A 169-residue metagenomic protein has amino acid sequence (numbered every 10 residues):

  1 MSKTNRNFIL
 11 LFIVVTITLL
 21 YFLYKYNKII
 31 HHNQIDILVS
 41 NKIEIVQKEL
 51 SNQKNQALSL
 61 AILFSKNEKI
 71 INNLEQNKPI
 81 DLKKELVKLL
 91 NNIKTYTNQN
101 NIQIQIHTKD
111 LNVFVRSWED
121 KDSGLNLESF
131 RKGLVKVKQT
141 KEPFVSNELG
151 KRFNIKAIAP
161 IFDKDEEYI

Functional and structural regions predicted by a protein language model:
M1-K3: N-terminal positive-inside, membrane-proximal cytosolic segments immediately preceding the first
N5-D81, N91-I102, E142-V145, A157: Juxtamembrane extracytoplasmic/periplasmic/luminal helical "stalk" adjacent to the first N-terminal
K84-V87: Short, charged, amphipathic alpha-helical segments
T95-I169: Extracytoplasmic/periplasmic ligand-binding sensor regions of membrane-associated signaling proteins
